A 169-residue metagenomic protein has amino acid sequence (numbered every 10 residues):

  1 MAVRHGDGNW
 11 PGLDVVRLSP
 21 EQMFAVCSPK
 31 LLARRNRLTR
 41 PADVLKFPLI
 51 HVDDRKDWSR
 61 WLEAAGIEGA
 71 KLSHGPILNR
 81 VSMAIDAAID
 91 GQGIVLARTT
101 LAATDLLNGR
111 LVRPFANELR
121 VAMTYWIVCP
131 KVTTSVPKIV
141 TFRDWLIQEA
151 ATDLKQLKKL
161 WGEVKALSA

Functional and structural regions predicted by a protein language model:
M1-I77: Acidic, Gly/Pro-rich loop/turn segments at junctions of secondary structure
K30, R60, D86, T104 (+1 more regions): Residue-level signal for well-ordered alpha-helical scaffold segments within enzymatic catalytic domains
N36, L62-A65, L106, F115 (+1 more regions): Short, flexible helix/strand-to-coil boundary loops that buttress conserved ligand/catalytic motifs in alpha/beta
A42, V81-S82, V140: Residues in well-ordered alpha-helical elements
A70-R113, E118-V121, S135: Hydrophobic hinge/microswitch elements
T99-N108, E118-A169: C-terminal effector-binding regulatory domain of bacterial HTH transcription factors
